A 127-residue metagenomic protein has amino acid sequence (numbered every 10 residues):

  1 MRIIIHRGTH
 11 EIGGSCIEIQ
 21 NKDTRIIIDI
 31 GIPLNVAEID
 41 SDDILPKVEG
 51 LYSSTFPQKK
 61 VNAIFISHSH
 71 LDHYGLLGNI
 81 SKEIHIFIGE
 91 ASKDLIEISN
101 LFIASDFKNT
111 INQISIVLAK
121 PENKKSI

Functional and structural regions predicted by a protein language model:
M1-H6, I12, C16-N21, L118-I127: Catalytic core of the metallo-beta-lactamase
R2, C16, R25, E83-I86: Beta-sheet entry/capping signal
I3, I19, D29, H68-S69: Divalent metal-coordination and catalytic microenvironments
H10-S15, L34-E38, H73-Y74: Short N-terminal binding/cap micro-motifs at the start of the first secondary-structure element
T24-I66, G78-N79, I88-S92, I96-N109: Pre-active-site segment of Zn-dependent metallo-hydrolases
H68-L76: Hydrophobic alpha-helical bundles that form the membrane domains of multi-pass transporters
G75-E83: Metal-dependent catalytic neighborhoods of phosphoester/phosphodiester hydrolases
I103-N123: Acidic low-complexity segments
